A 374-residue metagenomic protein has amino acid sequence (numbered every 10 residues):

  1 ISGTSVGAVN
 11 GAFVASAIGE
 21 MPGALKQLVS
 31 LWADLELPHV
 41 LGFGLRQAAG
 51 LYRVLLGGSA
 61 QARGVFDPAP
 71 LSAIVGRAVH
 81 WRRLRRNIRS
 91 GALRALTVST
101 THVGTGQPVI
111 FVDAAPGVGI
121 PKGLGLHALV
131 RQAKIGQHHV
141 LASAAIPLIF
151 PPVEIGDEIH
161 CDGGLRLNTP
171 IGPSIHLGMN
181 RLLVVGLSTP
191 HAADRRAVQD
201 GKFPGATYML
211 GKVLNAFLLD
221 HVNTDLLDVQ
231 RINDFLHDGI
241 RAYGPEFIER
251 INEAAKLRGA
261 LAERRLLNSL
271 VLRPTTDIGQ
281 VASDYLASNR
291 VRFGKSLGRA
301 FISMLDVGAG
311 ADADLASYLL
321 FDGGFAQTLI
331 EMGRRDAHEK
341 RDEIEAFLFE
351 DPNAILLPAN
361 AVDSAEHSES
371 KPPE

Functional and structural regions predicted by a protein language model:
I1, P22-S30, L41, L45-L56 (+11 more regions): Conserved catalytic cores and adjacent C-terminal regulatory segments of lipid-metabolizing esterases/lipases
I1-A69, A73-A78, V112-G125, L129 (+6 more regions): Patatin-like phospholipase
V6, L187, P352: Flexible loop residues that form catalytic and substrate-binding hotspots at small-molecule/glycan-binding clefts
M21-L25, G64-S72, A133, L167 (+6 more regions): Generic structural signal for well-ordered, non-membrane alpha-helical segments in soluble metabolic enzymes
A62, I240-E374: C-terminal helical/tail subdomains of lipid-metabolizing enzymes
R63-T100, Q107-V109: Active-site periphery "cap/insert" segments of enzyme catalytic domains
G91-L219, I302-M304, G308-L320: Active-site gating loop/helix substructures
R196-R241, F293-L297: Acidic, Ser/Thr-rich peripheral helices and adjacent loops at domain boundaries
